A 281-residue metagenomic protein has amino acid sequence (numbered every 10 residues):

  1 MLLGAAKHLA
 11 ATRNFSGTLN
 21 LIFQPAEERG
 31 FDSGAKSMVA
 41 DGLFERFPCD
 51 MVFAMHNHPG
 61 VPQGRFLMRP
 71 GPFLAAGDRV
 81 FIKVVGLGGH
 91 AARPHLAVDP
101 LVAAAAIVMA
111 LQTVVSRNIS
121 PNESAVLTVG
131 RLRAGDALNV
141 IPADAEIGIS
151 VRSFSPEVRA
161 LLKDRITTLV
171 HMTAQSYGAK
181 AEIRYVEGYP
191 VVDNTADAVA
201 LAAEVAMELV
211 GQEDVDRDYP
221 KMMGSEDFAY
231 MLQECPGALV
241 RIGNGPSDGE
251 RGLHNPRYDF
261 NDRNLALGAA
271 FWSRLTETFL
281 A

Functional and structural regions predicted by a protein language model:
M1-L3, H8-P142, S225-E226: Histidine/acidic-residue-rich, glycine-tolerant segments that coordinate divalent metal ions
V102-A281: Metal-dependent amide/peptide-bond hydrolase catalytic core, centered on the "pita-bread" metallohydrolase fold
